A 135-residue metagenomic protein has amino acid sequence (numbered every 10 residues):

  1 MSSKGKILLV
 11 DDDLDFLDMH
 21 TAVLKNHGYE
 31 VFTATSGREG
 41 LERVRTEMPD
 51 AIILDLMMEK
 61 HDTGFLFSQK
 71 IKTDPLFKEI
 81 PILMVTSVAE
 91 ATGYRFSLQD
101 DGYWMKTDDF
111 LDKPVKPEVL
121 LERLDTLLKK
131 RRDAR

Functional and structural regions predicted by a protein language model:
M1-K6, K116-R135: Non-catalytic signal-transmission and effector/linker regions of two-component phosphorelay proteins
L14-F32: Two-component/phosphorelay signaling modules centered on CheY-like receiver
T33-E42, T63-G64: Helix N-cap/capping motif at the beta->alpha junctions
E42, F65-K78: Short amphipathic alpha-helix used as the core "switch/output" element in two-component signaling
E47-L54, M58: Active-site beta3 strand of CheY-like receiver
M48-D50, L76-P81: His-Asp phosphorelay/catalytic-motif detector in bacterial-type signaling
D62-L66, V88-L111, E118, E122: Alpha4 helix (beta4-alpha4-beta5 surface) of REC/receiver domains from two-component response regulators
